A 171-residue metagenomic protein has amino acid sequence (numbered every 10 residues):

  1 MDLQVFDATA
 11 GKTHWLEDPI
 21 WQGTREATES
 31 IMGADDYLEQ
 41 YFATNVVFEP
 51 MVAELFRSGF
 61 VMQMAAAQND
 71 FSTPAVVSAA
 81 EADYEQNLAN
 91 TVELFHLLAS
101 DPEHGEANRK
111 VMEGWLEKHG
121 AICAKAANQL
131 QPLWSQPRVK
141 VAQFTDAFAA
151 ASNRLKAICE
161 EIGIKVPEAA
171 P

Functional and structural regions predicted by a protein language model:
M1, H14-T24, N45-F56, A80-T91 (+3 more regions): Alpha-helical transition-metal enzyme core signature, strongest for iron centers
M1-A10: Carboxylate/His-rich catalytic cores and anion/metal-binding grooves
L3-Q4, I31-Q40, S58-V77, E93-K110 (+1 more regions): Inter-helical turn/loop segments and adjacent helix faces that build the functional surface of alpha-helical bundle
T9-V46, A66: Acidic/His metal-coordination segments adjacent to aromatic residues that form catalytic metal sites in metalloenzymes
L38-E49, P74-V77, E81, R109-E113 (+2 more regions): Amphipathic, non-membrane alpha-helical segments in soluble helical-bundle scaffolds
M62-T91, F144-A157, I162: Preference for long, well-ordered alpha-helical segments
A99, E106-N108, E113-A127: C-terminal membrane module of polytopic membrane proteins
E117-P171: C-terminal accessory extensions/subdomains outside the catalytic/core fold
